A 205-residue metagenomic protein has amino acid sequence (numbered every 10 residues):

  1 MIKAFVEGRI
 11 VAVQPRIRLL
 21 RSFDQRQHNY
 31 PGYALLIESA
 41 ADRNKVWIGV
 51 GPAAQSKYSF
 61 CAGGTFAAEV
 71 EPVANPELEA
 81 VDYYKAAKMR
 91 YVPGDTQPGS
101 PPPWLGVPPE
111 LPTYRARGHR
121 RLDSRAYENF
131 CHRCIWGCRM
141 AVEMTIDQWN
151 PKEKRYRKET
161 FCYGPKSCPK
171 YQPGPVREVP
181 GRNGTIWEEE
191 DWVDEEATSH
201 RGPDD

Functional and structural regions predicted by a protein language model:
M1-R9, A62-A67, R125-E128: Short coil-to-beta-strand transition motifs
M1-Y30, C131-C134: Structural detector for short beta-strands of small beta-barrel domains
R9, V13-R16, A40, V73 (+2 more regions): Residue-level recognition of beta-strand microenvironments
L19-I48, I146-E153, R157-C162: OB-fold (S1/OB) nucleic-acid-binding surfaces
N29-Y33, F60, P76: Oxidizing extracytosolic/periplasmic lumen-facing domains of membrane-embedded or membrane-associated proteins
P52-E69: Short nucleic-acid-contacting surface segments enriched for D/E, G, S/T with interspersed K/R
E71-P109: OB-fold/S1-family single-stranded nucleic acid-binding modules
P98-D205: Nucleic-acid-binding small beta-barrel platforms of the OB/S1 family and closely associated recruitment extensions
